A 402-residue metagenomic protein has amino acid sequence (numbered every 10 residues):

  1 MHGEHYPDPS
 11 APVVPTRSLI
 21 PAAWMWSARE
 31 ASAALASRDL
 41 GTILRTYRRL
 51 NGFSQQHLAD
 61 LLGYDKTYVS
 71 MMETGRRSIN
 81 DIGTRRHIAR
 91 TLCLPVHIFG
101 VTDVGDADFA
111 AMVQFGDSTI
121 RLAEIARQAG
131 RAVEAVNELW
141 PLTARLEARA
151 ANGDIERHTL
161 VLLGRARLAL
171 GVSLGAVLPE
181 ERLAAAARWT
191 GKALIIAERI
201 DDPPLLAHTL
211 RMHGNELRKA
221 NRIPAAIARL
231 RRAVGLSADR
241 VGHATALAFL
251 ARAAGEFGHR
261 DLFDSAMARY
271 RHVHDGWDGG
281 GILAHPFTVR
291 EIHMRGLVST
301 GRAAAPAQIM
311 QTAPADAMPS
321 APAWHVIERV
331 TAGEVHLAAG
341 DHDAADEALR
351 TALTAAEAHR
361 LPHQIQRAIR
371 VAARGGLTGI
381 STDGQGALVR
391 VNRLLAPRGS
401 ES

Functional and structural regions predicted by a protein language model:
H2-N51: A short, Lys/Arg-rich alpha-helix, primarily the initiator
R29-A31, A36, T119, E124-V133 (+1 more regions): Conserved binding/catalytic microenvironments
L44, Q55-A59, V69-E73, F99: Conserved hydrophobic/aromatic packing and binding residues within compact polymer-binding modules
R48, A59, A89: The alpha-helix within a helix-turn-helix
G63-I79: Recognition helix of helix-turn-helix/homeodomain-like DNA-binding domains that insert into the DNA major groove
G83-I98: DNA major-groove recognition helix of helix-turn-helix/homeodomain DNA-binding modules
V101-I125: Short, charged recognition helix plus adjacent turn of helix-turn-helix-like nucleic-acid-binding domains
